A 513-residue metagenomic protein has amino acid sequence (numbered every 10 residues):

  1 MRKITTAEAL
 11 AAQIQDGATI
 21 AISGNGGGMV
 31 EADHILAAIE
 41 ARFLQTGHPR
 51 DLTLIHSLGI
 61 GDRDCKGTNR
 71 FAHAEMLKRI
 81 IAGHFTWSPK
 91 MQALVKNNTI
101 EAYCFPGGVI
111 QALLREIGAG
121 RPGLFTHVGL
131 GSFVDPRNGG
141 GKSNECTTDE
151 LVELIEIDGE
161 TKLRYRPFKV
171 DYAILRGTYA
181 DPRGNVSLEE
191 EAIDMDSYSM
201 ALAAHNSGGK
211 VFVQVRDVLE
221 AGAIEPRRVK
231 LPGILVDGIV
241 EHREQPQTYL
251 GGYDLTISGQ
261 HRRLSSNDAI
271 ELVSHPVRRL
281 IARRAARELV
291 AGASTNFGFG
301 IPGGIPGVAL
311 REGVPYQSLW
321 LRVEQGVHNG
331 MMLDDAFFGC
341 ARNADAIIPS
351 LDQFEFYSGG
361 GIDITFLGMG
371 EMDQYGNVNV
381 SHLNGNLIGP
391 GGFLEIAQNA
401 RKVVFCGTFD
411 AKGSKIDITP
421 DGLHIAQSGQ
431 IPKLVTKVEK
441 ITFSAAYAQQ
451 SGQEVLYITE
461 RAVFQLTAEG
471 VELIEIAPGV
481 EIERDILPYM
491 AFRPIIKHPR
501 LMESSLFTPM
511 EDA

Functional and structural regions predicted by a protein language model:
R2-A12, G28-Q45, I55, G61-R70 (+2 more regions): Conserved phosphate- and dinucleotide-binding cores of soluble alpha/beta proteins, encompassing both enzyme active
T6-T19, L280, R284-S294: Glycine-rich phosphate/diphosphate-binding loops that line cofactor/substrate pockets in enzymes
A18, H48-L52, K78, G292-A293: Nucleotide donor/acceptor-binding cores
T19-N25, T53-H56: Short glycine-rich or small-residue beta-strand-to-loop segments that form or flank ligand, phosphate, metal/Fe-S
G26, D217-L219, I301-G303, V327: Active-site-proximal loop/turn and secondary-structure-junction residues that shape catalytic pockets, frequently
R50, E271-S274, R283-A286, V290 (+2 more regions): Glycine-rich phosphate/ribose-binding loops and adjacent secondary-structure elements that form binding surfaces
R262-V277: Glycine-rich phosphate-binding "P-loop"
